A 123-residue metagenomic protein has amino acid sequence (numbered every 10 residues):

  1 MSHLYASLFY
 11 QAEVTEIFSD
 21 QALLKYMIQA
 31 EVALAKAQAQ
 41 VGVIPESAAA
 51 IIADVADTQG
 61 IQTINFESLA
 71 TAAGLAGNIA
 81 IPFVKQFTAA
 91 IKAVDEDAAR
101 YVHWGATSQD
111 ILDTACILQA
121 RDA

Functional and structural regions predicted by a protein language model:
M1-A123: A helix-coil-helix interface module used to build multimeric assemblies and to scaffold catalytic/cofactor sites
